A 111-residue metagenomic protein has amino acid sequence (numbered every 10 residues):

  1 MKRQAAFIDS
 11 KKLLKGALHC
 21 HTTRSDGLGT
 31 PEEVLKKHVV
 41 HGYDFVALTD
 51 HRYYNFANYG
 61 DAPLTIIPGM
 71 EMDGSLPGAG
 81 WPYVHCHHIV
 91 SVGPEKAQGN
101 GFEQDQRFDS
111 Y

Functional and structural regions predicted by a protein language model:
R3-Y111: A metal-dependent hydrolase metal-coordination microenvironment
